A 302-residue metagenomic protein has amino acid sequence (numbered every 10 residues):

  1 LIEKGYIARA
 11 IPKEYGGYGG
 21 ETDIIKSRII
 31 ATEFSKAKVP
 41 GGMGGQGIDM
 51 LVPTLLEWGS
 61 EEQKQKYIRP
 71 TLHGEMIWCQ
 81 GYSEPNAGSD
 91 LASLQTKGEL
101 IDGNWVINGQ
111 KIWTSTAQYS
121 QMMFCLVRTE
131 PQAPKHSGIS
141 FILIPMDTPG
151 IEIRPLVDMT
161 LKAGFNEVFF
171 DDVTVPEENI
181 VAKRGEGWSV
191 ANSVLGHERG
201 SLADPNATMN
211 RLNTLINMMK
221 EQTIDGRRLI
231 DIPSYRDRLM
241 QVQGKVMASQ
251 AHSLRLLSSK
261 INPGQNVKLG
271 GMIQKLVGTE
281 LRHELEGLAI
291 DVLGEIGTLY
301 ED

Functional and structural regions predicted by a protein language model:
E3-E75, T116-M122, V246, K260-G270 (+2 more regions): Internal helix-loop-helix
G20, I25, I29-I30, M50 (+3 more regions): Glycine-rich phosphate/cofactor-binding loops in nucleotide/flavin-utilizing enzymes
G74-Y82: A short, Trp-centered hydrophobic/proline-enriched beta-strand micro-motif
A87-G88, I112-A117, M159-T160: Glycine-rich phosphate/pyrophosphate-binding beta-alpha loops
T96-E99: A structural signal for short hydrophobic beta-strand segments in well-ordered beta-sheet cores
N104, N108-R154: A short core secondary-structure module
I151-A251: Glycine-rich beta->alpha junctions and the first turn(s) of the following alpha-helix
I224-D225, L229-P233, M247-D302: C-terminal helix-coil-helix/basic helical segment that borders enzyme active sites and/or dimer interfaces and provides
